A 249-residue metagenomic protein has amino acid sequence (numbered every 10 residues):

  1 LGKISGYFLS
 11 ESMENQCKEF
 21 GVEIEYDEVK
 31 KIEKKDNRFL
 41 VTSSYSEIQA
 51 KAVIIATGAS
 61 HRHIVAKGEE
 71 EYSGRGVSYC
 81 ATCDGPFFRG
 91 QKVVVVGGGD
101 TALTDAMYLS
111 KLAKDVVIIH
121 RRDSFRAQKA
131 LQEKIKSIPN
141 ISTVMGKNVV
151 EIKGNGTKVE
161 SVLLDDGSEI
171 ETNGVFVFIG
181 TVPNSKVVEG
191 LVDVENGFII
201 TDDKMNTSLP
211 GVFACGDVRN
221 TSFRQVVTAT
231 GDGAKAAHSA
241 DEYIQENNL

Functional and structural regions predicted by a protein language model:
L1-E14: Glycine-rich active-site loop/strand segments that organize a redox cofactor
E11, C17-E19, E23-T42, E47-A50 (+2 more regions): A Rossmann-like FAD-binding core segment of flavoenzymes
K51-A52, R75, G90-K92: Nucleotide donor/acceptor-binding cores
S60, V65, E70-F87, V177-T228 (+2 more regions): FAD-site-proximal beta/loop scaffold in flavoenzymes
G97-G99: Glycine-rich Rossmann-fold phosphate-binding loop(s) that bind the pyrophosphate of adenine dinucleotide cofactors
A102-L103: N-terminal Rossmann-fold NAD(P) dinucleotide-binding loop
A106-M107: Generic hydrophobic/aromatic pocket-lining and core-packing "Φ" positions
